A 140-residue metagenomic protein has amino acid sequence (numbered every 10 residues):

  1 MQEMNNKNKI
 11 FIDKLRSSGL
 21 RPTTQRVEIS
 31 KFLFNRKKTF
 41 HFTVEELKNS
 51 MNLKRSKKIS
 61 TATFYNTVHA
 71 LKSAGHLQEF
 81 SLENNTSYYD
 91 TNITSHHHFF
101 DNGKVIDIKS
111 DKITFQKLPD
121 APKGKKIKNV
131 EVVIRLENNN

Functional and structural regions predicted by a protein language model:
Q2-S30, R36: Short alpha-helical segments that sit at the start of domains
L20, S56-K57: Helix N-cap/coil-helix junction residues
K37, T43-S56: DNA-recognition alpha helix
F64-A74: Basic amphipathic alpha-helical segments that dock to polyanions
A74-N140: Non-DNA-binding regulatory cores of transcription-related proteins, predominantly C-terminal effector-binding
